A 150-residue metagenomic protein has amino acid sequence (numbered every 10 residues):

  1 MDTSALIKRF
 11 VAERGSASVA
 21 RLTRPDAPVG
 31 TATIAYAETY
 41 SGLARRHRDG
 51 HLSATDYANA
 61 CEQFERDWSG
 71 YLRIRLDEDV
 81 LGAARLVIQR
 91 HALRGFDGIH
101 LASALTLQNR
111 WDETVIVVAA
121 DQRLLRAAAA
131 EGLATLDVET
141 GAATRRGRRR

Functional and structural regions predicted by a protein language model:
M1-A35, R46-N59, E139-R148: Short, well-structured N-terminal submotif of metal-dependent ribonuclease cores
I7-E13, R73-L76, V117, E131-T135: Short, contiguous hydrophobic alpha-helices characteristic of membrane insertion segments
P25-D26, D67-G70, E131: Structured helix-beta-strand junction loops
T31-A37, F96-I99: Aromatic- and histidine-enriched alpha-helix N-cap/loop-to-helix transition segments that scaffold the rims
Y40-Q89, L107: Active-site-proximal, substrate-binding regions of enzyme catalytic domains and RNA-binding/basic surfaces
Y71-R123: Active-site neighborhoods of divalent-metal-dependent phosphate/nucleic-acid chemistry enzymes
A102, T106-R150: Acidic, PIN/NYN-like endoribonuclease modules and their adjacent C-terminal/linker elements
